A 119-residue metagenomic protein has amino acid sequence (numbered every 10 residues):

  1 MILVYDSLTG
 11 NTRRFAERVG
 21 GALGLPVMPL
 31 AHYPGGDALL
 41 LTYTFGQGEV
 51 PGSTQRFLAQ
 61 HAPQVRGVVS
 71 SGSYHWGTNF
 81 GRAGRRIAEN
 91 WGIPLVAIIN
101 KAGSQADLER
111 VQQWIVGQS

Functional and structural regions predicted by a protein language model:
M1-G24: Short, charged N-terminal beta->alpha structural module
A22-P26, G35-S119: FMN-binding flavodoxin-like domain, especially the glycine-rich phosphate-binding loop
